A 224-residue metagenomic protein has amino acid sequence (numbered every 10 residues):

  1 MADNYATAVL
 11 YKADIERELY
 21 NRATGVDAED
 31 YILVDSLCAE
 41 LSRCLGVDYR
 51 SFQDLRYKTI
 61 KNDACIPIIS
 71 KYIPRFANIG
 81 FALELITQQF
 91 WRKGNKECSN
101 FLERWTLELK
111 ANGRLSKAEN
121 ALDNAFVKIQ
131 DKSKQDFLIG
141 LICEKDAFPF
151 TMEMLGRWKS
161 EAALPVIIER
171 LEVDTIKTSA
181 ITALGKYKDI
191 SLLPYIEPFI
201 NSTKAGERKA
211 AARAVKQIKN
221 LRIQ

Functional and structural regions predicted by a protein language model:
A6, L10, R17-V26, A39-K61 (+9 more regions): Structural detector for internal amphipathic alpha-helices that build alpha-solenoid repeat scaffolds
A28-L33, T59-C65: Short alpha-helical hairpin
C65-I66, S99, K134-Q135, L164 (+1 more regions): Core helices of alpha-solenoid repeat scaffolds
N100-F101, K117: Short acidic alpha-helical/loop segments enriched in Asp/Glu that coordinate divalent cations
L102-W105, F137-I139: Alpha-helical repeat scaffolds
